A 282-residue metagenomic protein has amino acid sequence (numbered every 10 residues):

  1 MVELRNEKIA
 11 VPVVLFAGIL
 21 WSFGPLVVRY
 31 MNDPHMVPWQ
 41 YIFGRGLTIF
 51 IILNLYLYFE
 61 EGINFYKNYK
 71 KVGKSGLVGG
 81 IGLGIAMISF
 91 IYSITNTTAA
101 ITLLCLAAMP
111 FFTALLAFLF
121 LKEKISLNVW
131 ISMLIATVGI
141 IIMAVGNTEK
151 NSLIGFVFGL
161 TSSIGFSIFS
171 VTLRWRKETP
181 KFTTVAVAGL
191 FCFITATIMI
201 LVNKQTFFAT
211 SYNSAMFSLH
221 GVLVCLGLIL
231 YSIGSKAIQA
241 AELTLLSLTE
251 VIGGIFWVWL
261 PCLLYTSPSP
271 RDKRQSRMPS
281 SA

Functional and structural regions predicted by a protein language model:
M1-I19, D33, F50-V78, K124-W130 (+4 more regions): Membrane-interface interhelical linkers
M1-Q40, G44, I81, S89 (+1 more regions): Glycine-/small-residue-enriched transmembrane alpha-helix faces in small-molecule transporters and effluxers
F16, G44, C105, N128-I131 (+2 more regions): Hydrophobic core positions of alpha-helical segments in small-molecule transporters and transporter systems
F16-F23, V27, Y56, L77-N96 (+4 more regions): Hydrophobic alpha-helical transmembrane segments of multi-pass membrane transport proteins, especially secondary
Q40-T48, I91-K122, A240-W259: Specific alpha-helical transmembrane segments that line the substrate/conduction pathway and gating interfaces
G46-F50, P110-F111, M133-A136, I140 (+2 more regions): Residue-level recognition of pore/gate-forming positions within transmembrane alpha-helices of multi-pass
Y265-D272: Conserved small/polar residues in nucleotide/adenosyl-binding loops
S276-A282: Hydrophobic alpha-helical segments, chiefly the membrane-spanning helices and signal/signal-anchor peptides
